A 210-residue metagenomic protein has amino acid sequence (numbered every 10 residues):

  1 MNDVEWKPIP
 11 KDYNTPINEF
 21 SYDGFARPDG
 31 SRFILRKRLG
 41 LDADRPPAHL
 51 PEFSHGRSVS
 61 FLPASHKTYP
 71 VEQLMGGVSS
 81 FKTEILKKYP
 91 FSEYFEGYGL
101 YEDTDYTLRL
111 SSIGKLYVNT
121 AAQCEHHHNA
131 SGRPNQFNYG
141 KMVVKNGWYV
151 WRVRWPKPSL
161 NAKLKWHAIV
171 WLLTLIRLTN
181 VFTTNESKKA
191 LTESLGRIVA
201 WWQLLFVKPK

Functional and structural regions predicted by a protein language model:
M1-K7, L108-L110, T179-F182: Extended hydrophobic secondary-structure segments
M1-P47: Conserved donor NDP-sugar-binding/catalytic core segment of glycosyltransferases
D42-L50, F61-S80, S111, R133: A recurrent flexible, glycine/aromatic-enriched loop bordering the glycosyltransferase active site that acts as
E72-Y89, E96-A122: A short, conserved alpha-helix in the catalytic core of glycosyltransferases
K82, V153-P158, L204-K208: A structural motif corresponding to the C-terminal end of an alpha-helix and its immediate exit/capping segment
D105-R109, N146-Y149, H167, A200: Alpha-helical elements of Rossmann-like donor-binding domains used by nucleotide-donor carbohydrate transfer enzymes
L116-K189: Active-site-adjacent helix/loop segment of glycosyltransferases that harbors family-specific signature motifs
N180-K210: Membrane-interface aromatic/basic loop that binds lipid-linked glycans or pyrophosphate carriers, typified by
